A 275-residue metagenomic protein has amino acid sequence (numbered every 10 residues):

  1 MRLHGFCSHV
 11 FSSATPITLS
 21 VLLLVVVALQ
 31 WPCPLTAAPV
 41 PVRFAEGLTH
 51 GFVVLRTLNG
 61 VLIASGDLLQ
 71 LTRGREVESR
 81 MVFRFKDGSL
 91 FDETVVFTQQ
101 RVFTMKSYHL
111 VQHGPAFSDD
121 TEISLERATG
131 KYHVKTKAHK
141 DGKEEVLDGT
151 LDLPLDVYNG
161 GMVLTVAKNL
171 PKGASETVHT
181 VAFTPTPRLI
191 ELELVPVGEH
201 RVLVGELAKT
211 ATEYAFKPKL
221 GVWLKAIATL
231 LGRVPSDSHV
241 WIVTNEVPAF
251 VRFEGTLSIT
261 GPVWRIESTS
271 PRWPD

Functional and structural regions predicted by a protein language model:
M1-A14: N-terminal secretory signal peptides that target proteins for export/translocation
S8, L29, E144, T177-V178: Intrinsically disordered, low-complexity regions enriched in polar/acidic and amide residues
S13-P16, P34, T210: A detector of low-complexity, intrinsically disordered, Ser/Thr/Gly/Pro/Ala-rich segments
P16-Q30: Bacterial N-terminal signal peptides
W31-A37: Sec/Tat signal peptide C-region and signal peptidase I cleavage site
A38-T129, S175-D275: Acidic, serine/threonine-rich low-complexity disordered tracts
H133-K135: Surface-exposed edge beta-strands and adjoining flexible/disordered loops or tails in beta-rich
K137-A174: Surface-exposed beta-loop interaction hotspot
